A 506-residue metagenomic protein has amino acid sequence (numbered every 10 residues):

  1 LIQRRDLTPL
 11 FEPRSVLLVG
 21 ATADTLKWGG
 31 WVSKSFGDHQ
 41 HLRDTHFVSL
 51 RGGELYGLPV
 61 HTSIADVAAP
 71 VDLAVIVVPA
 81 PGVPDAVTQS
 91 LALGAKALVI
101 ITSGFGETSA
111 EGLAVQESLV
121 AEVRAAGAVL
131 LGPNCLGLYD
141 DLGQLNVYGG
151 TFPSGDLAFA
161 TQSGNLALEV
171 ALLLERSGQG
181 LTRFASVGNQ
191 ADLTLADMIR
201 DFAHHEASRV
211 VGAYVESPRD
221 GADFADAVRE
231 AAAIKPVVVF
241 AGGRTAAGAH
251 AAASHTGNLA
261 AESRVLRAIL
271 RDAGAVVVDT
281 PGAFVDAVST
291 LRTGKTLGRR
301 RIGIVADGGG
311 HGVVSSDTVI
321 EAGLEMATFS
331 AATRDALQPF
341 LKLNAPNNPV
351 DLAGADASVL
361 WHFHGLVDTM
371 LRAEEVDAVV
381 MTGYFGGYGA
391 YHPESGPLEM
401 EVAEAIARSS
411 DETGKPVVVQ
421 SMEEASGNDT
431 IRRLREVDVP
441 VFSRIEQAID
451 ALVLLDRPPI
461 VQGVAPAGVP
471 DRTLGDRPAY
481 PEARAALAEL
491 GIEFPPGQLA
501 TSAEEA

Functional and structural regions predicted by a protein language model:
L1-A506: Catalytic-core regions of core metabolic enzymes, especially those transforming organic acids/acyl-group intermediates
